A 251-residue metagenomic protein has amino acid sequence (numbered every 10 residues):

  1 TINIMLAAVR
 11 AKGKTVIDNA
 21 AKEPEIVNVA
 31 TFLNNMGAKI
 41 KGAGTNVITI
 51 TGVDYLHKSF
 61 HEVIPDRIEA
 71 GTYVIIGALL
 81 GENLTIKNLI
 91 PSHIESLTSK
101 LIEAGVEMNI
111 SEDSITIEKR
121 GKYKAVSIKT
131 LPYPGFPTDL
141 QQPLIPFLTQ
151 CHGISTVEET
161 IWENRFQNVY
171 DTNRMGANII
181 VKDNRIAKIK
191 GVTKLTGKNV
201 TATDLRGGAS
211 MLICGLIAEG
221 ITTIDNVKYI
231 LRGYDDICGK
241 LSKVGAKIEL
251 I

Functional and structural regions predicted by a protein language model:
T1-I251: Short, structured segments at the rim of ligand-binding sites
